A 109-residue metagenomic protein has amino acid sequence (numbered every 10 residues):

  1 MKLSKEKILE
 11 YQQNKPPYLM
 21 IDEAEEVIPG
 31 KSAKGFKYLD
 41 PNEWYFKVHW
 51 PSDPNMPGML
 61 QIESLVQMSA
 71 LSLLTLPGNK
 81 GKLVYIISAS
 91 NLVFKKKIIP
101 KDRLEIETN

Functional and structural regions predicted by a protein language model:
M1-K2, M68-E107: Hydrophobic beta-strand-centered segment that forms part of the acyl-chain substrate-binding groove
L3-K15, K80: Short aromatic-glycine motifs in intrinsically disordered, low-complexity regions
Y11-Q12, N55-P57, V84-I87: Short acidic/polar alpha-helix capping motifs at helix-coil junctions
Q13-M56: Catalytic strand-loop segment that frames the active site of acyl-thioester-processing enzymes
D22-E25, K95, N109: Conserved positions in beta-strands of structured domains
K34-F36, E105-N109: Beta-strand secondary-structure signal
W50-P57, Q61-L71: Compact, glycine-rich, soluble single-domain proteins
